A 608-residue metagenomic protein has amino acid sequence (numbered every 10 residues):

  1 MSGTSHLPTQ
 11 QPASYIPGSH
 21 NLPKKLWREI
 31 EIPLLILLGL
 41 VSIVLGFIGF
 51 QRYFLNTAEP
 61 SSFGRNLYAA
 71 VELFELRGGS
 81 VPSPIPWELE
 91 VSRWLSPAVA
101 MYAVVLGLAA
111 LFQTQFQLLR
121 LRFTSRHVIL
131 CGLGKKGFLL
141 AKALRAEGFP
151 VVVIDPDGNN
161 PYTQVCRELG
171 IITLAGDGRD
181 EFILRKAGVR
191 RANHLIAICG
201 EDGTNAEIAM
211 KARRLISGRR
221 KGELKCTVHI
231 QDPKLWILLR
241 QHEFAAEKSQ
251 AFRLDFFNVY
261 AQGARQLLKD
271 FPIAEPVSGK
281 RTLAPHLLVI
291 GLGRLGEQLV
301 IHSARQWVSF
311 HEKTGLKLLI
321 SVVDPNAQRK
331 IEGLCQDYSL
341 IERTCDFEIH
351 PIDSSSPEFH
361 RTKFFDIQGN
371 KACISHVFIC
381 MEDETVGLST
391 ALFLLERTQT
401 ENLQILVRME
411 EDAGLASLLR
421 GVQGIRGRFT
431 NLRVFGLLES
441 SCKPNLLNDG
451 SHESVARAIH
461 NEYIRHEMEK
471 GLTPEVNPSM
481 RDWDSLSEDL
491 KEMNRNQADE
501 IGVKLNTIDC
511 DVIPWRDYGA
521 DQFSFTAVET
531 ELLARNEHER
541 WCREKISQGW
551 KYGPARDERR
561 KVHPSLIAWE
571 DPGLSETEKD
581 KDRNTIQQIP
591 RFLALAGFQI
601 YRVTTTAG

Functional and structural regions predicted by a protein language model:
S2-Y68, E72-R535, E576-E578, A594 (+2 more regions): Cytosolic regulatory regions of ion transport systems
L108, H563-G608: In a subset of proteins, long, contiguous C-terminal domains/tails are tracked
D517-T577: Amphipathic protein-protein interaction modules
